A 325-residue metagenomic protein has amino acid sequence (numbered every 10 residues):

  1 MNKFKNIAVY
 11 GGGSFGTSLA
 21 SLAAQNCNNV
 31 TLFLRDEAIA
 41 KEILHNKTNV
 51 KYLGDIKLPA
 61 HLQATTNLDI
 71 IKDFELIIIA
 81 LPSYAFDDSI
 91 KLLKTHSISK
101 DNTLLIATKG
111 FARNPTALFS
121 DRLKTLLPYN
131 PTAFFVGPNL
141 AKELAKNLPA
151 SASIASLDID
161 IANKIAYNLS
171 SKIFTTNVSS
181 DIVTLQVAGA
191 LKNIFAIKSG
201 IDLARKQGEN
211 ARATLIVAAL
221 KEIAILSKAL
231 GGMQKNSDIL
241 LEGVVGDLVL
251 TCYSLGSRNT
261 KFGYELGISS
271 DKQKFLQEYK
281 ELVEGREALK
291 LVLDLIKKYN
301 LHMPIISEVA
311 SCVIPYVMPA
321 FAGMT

Functional and structural regions predicted by a protein language model:
M1-T66: NAD(P)+-binding Rossmann beta1-loop-alpha1 motif at the extreme N-terminus of oxidoreductases
Y10, S14, S18, A38 (+12 more regions): Conserved active-site and cofactor/substrate-binding residues in soluble primary-metabolism enzymes
L58, A64-P149, I165-Y167: Rossmann-like NAD(P)(H) cofactor-binding subdomain of soluble oxidoreductases
A85, H96, R122, L126-P131 (+1 more regions): Internal alpha-helical scaffold of NAD(P)-dependent oxidoreductase catalytic cores
K192, S199-G200, K228-Y316: NAD(P)-dependent Rossmann-like dehydrogenase/reductase catalytic/cofactor-binding core
I314-V317, G323-T325: A cross-taxon signal for low-complexity, glycine/charged-rich
